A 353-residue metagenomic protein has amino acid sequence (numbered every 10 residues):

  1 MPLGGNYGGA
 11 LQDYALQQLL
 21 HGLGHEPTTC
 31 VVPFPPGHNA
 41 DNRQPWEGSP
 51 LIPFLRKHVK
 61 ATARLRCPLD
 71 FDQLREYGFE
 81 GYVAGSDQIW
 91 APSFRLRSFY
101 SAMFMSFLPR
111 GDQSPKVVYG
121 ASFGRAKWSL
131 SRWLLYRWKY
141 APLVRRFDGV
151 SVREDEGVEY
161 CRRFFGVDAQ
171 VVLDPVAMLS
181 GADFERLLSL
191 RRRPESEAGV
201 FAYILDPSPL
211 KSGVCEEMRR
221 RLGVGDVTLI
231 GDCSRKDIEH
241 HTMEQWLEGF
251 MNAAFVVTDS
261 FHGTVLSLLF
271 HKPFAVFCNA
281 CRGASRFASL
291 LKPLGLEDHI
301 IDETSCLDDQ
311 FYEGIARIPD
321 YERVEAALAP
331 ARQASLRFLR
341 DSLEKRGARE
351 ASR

Functional and structural regions predicted by a protein language model:
M1-R353: Active-site anion-handling motifs in enzyme catalytic cores
